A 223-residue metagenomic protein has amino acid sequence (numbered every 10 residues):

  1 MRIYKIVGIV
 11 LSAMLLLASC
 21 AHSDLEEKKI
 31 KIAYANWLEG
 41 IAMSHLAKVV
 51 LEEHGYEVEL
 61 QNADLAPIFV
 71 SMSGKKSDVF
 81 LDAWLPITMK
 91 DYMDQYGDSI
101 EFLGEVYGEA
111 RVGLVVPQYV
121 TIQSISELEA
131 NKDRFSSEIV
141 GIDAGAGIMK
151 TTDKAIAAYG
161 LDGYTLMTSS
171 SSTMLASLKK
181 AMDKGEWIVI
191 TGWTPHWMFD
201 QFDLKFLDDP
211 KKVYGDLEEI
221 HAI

Functional and structural regions predicted by a protein language model:
L15-S19: C-terminal motif of bacterial Sec signal peptides marking the signal peptidase cleavage site
E26-E39, Y56-Q61, S136-V140: Short, well-ordered beta-strand elements
W37-L38, E59-S71, L166-S177: Short helix-initiation/N-cap motifs at beta->coil->alpha
S44, D64-G97, A176-S177, W197-D203: Pocket-flanking alpha-helical
A47-G55, A130-L166: Ligand-binding cleft/hinge of the Venus flytrap
S77-L81, T151-K212: Ligand-binding pocket segment of bilobal, Venus flytrap-like solute-binding proteins
D98-G145: A conserved helix-loop-strand patch within extracytoplasmic ligand-binding domains of the periplasmic binding
V106-G113, M198-I223: Periplasmic-binding protein-like
